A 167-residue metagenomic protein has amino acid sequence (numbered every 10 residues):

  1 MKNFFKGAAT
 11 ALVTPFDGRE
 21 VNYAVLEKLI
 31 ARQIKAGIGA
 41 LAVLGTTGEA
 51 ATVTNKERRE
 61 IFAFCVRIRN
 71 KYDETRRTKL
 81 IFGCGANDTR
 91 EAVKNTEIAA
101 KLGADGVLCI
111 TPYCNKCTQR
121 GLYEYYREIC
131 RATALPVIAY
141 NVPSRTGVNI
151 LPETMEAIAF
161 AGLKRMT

Functional and structural regions predicted by a protein language model:
K2-T10, T14-N149: Active-site beta->alpha loop and helix N-cap motifs at the rims of alpha/beta catalytic domains
T154-T167: Active-site/ligand-binding-proximal alpha/beta "capping" segment
